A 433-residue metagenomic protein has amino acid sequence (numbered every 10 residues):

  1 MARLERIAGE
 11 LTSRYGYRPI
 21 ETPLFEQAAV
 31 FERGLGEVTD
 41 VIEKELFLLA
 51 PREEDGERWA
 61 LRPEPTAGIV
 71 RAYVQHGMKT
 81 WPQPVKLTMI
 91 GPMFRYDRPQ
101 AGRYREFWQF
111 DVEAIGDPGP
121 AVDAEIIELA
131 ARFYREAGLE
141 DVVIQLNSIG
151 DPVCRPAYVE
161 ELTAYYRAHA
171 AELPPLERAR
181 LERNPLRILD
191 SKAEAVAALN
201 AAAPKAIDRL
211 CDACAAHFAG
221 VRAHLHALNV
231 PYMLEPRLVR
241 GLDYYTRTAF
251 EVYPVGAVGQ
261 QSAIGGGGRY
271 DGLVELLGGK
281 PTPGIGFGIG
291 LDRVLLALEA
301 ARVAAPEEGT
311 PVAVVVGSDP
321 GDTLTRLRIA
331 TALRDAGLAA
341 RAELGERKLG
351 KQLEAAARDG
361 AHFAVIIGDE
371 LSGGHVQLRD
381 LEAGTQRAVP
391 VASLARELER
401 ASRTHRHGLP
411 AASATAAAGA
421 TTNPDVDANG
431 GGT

Functional and structural regions predicted by a protein language model:
M1-G419, N423-T433: TRNA-recognition modules of translation machinery and tRNA-sensing kinases, especially anticodon-binding
